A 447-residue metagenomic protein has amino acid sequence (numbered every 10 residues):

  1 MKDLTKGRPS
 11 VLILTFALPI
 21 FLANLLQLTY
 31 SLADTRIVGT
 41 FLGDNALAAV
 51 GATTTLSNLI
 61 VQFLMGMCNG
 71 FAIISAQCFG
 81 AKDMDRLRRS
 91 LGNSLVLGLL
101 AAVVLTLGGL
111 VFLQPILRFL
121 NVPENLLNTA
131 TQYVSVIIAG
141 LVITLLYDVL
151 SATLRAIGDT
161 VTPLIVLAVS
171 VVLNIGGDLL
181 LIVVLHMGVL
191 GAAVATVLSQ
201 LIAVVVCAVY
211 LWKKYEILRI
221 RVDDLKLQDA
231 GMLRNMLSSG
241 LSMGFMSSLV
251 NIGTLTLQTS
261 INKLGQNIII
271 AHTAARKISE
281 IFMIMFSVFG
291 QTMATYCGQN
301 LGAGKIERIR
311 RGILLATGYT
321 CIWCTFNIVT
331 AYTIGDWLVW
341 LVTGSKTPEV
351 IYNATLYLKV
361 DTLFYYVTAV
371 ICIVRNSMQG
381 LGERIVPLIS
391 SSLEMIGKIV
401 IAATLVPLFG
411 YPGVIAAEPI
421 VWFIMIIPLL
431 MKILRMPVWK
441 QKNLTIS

Functional and structural regions predicted by a protein language model:
M1-A17, S75-G140, V184-L241, C297-F364 (+1 more regions): Short alpha-helical transmembrane segments in multi-pass integral membrane proteins
L4-L42, T55-G70, I74, L99-T106 (+4 more regions): N-terminal transmembrane alpha-helices
L14, L18, Y30, M67 (+13 more regions): Residue-level signal for transmembrane alpha-helical positions in Major Facilitator Superfamily
T15-D34, V136, S170, S199-A203 (+3 more regions): Transmembrane helical elements of multi-pass membrane transporters/channels
I20, N24, R36, I73 (+15 more regions): Transmembrane alpha-helix boundary and packing residues in multipass membrane permease domains and related
T29-A48, L117-E124, L180-M187, S248-K277 (+5 more regions): Helix-terminus/linker motif at the lipid-water interface of multi-pass membrane proteins
L47-L107, T144-P163, A271-T330, G335 (+2 more regions): Small-residue-rich hydrophobic transmembrane alpha-helices
C68, V136-R155, P163-N174, A192-C207 (+4 more regions): Short runs within selected transmembrane alpha-helices of multi-pass transporters and secretion channels
